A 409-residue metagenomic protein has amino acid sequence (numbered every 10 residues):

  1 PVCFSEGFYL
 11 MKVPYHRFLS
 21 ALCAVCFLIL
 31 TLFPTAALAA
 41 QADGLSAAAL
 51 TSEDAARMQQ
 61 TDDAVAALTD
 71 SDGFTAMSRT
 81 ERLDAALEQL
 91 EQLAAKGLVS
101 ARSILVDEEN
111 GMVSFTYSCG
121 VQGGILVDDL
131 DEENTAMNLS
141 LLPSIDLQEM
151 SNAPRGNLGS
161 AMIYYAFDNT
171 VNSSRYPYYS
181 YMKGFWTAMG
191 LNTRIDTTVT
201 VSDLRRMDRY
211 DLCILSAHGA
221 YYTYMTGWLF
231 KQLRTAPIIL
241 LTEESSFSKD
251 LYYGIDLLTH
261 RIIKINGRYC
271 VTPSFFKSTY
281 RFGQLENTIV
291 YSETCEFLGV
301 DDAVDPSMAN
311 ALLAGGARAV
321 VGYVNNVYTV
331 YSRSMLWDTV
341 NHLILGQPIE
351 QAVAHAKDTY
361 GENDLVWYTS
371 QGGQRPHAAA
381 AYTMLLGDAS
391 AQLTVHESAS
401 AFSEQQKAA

Functional and structural regions predicted by a protein language model:
P1-L10: Short, Lys/Arg-enriched N-terminal segments with co-localized hydrophobic residues within the first ~10-30 amino acids
L22-P34: Bacterial N-terminal signal peptides
L32-D43: Sec-dependent signal peptide cleavage junction
G44-L98: Short Lys/Arg-enriched alpha/beta "domain-start" segment
L50, D54-T69, M137-S245, D250 (+1 more regions): A domain-level signal for caspase-like cysteine endopeptidase catalytic cores and their zymogen-processing architecture
Q89-M162, G299: Structured catalytic cores of large enzymes
I239-R333: Catalytic cores of nucleophile-dependent amide-cleaving enzymes
I289-K407: Active-site-proximal C-terminal subdomain of hydrolase catalytic domains
